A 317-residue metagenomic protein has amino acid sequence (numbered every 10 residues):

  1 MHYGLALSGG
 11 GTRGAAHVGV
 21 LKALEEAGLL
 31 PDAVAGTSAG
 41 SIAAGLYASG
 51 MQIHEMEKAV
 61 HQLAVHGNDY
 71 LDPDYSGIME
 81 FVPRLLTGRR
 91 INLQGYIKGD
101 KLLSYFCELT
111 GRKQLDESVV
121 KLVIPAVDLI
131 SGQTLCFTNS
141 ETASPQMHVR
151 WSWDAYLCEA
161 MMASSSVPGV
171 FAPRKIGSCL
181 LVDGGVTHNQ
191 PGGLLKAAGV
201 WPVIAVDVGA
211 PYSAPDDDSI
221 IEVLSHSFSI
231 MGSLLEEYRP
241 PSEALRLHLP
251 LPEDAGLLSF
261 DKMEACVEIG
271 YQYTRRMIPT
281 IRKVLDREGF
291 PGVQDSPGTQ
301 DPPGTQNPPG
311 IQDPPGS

Functional and structural regions predicted by a protein language model:
M1-T37, G45-S317: Patatin-like phospholipase
